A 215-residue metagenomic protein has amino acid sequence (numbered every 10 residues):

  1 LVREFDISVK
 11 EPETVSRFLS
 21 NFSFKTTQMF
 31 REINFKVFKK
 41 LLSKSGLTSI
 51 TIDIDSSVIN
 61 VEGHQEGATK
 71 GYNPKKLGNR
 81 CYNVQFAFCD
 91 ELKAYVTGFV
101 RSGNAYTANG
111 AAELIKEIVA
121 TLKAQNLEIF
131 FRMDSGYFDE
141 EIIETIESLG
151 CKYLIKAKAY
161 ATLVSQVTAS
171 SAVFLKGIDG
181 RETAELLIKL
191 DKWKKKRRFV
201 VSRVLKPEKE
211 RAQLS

Functional and structural regions predicted by a protein language model:
L1, E11, V15, T48-I59 (+3 more regions): Short, conserved catalytic/metal-binding motifs centered on acidic residues
L1-V2, S8-S20, K116, L127: Short, conserved phosphate-binding/catalytic loop or strand-edge motifs used in phosphoryl-/nucleotidyl-transfer
P12-F86: Active-site-proximal, Lys/Arg-enriched surface segment that forms a nucleic-acid-binding/basic interface patch
G46-S49, Y82, A94, Q125-L127 (+1 more regions): Short coil/turn connectors at secondary-structure junctions
E62-G67, V96-V100, G110, E140-I146 (+1 more regions): Short acidic, glycine/serine/threonine-rich loops at helix termini
P74-Q125: Electropositive, glycine- and tryptophan-enriched low-complexity nucleic-acid-binding patches
A105-T162: Domain-level cores of phosphate- or acyl-group-handling catalytic modules
K152-S215: An anionic, glycine-rich sequence signature occurring as long contiguous blocks
